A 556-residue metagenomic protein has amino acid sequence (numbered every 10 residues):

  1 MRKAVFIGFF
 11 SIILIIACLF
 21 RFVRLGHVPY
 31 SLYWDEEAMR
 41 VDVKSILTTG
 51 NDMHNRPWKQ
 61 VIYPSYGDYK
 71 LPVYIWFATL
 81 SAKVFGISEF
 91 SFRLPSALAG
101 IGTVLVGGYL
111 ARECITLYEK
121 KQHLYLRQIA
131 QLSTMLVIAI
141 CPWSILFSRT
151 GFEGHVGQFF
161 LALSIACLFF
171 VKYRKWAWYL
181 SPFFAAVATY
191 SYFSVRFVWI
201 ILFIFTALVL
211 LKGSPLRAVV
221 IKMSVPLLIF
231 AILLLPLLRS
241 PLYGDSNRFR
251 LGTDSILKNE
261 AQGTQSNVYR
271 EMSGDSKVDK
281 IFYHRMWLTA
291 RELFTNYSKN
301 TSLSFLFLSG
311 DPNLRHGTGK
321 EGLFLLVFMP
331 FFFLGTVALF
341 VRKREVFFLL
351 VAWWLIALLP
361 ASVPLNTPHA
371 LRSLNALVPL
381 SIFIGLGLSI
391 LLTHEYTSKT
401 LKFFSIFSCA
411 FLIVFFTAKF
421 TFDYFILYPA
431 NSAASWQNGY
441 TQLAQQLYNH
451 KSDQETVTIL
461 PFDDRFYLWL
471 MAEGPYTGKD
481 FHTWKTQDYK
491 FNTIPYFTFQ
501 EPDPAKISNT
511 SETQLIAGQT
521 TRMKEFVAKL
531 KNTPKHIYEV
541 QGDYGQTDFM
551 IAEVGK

Functional and structural regions predicted by a protein language model:
R2-N267, K277-D279, W287, E292 (+1 more regions): Membrane-integral, polyisoprenol-dependent glycosyltransferases of the GT-C/oligosaccharyltransferase superfamily
G102, S144, D463-F466, T520-K524: Solvent-exposed loop/turn segments at secondary-structure junctions within structured extracellular/periplasmic domains
L110, I390, H394, Q442-H450: A generic secondary-structure signal
L180, A218-I221, E455, G478-W484: Acidic/polar loop patches that form or flank catalytic/metal-binding clefts of enzymes that bind anionic ligands
I221-K222, P226, F230, L234-L242 (+5 more regions): Transmembrane helical bundles and short interhelical boundary loops of multi-pass, membrane-embedded
T318, G322, K402-K451, P461-G474 (+2 more regions): Membrane-proximal, lumen/periplasm-facing interface regions of secretory-pathway glyco- and lipid-modifying enzymes
H450-F462, T513-G518: Short hydrophobic beta-strand segments
W484-K556: Aromatic/acidic, Gly/Pro-rich catalytic loop(s) in extracytoplasmic/lumenal soluble domains of multi-pass membrane
